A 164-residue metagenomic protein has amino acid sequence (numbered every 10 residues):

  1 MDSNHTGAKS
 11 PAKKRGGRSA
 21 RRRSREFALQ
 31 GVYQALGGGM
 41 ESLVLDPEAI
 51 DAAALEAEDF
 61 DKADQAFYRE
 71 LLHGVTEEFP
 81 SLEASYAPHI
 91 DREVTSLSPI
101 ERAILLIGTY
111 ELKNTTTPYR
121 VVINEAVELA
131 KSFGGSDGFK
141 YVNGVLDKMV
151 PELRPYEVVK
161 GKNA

Functional and structural regions predicted by a protein language model:
M1-A164: N-terminal interaction/assembly modules
